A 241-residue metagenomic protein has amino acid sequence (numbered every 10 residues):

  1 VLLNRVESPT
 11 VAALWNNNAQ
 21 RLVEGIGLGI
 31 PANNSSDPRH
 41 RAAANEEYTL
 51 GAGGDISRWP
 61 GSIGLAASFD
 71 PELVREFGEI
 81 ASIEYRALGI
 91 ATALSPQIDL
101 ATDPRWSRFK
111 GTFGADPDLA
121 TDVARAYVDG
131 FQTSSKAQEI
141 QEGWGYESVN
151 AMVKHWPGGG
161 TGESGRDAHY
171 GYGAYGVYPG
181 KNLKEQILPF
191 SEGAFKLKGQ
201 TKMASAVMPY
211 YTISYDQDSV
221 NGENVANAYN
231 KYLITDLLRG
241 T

Functional and structural regions predicted by a protein language model:
V1-T241: Glycoside hydrolase catalytic-domain context in secreted enzymes
